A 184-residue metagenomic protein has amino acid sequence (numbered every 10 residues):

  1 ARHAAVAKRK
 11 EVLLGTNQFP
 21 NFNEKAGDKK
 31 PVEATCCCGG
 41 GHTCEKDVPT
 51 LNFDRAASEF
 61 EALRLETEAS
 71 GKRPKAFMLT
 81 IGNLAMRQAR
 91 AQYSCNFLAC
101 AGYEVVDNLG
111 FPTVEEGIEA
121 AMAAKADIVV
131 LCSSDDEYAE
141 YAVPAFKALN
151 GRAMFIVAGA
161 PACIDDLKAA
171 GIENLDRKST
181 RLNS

Functional and structural regions predicted by a protein language model:
A1-S133: Non-catalytic terminal/interface segments that mediate subunit docking, oligomerization, and allosteric communication
L109-E173: Cofactor-cradling patches in redox/metallo enzymes
T180-N183: Conserved small/polar residues in nucleotide/adenosyl-binding loops
